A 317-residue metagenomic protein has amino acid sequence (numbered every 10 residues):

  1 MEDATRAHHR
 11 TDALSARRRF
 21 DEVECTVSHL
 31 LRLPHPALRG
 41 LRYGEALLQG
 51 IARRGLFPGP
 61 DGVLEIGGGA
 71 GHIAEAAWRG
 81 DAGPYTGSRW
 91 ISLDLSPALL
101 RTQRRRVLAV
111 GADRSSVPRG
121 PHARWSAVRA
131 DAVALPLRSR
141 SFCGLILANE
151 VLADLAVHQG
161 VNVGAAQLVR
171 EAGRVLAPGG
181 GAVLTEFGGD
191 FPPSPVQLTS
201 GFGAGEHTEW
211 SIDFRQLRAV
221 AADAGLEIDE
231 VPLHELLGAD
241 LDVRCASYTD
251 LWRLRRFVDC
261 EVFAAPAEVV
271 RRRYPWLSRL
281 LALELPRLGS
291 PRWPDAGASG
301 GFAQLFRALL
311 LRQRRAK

Functional and structural regions predicted by a protein language model:
M1-L64, A70-L135, F142-C143, G160 (+1 more regions): Rossmann-like AdoMet
R10-R17, A153-H158, G189-P193: Short, solvent-exposed beta-strand-terminating loops
P34-L38, N162-V183, F187-K317: Long, Lys/Arg- and hydrophobic-enriched amphipathic alpha-helices
H72-E75, L99, D154-A156, D190-S194 (+1 more regions): Short catalytic/ligand-binding loop motif for oxyanion handling, primarily in non-cytosolic enzymes, centered on
L93, N149, T185: Alpha/beta-hydrolase-fold catalytic nucleophile elbow
R106-L108, S141-F142, V243-D250: Short, surface-exposed amphipathic charged segments that create phosphate/polyanion-binding patches used for binding
V133-L135, F142-Q167, G188: A short SAM/SAH-binding and catalytic strip from SAM-dependent methyltransferases
R138-S139, V175: Structural alpha-helical scaffold elements that stabilize or flank donor/cofactor-binding regions in carbohydrate
